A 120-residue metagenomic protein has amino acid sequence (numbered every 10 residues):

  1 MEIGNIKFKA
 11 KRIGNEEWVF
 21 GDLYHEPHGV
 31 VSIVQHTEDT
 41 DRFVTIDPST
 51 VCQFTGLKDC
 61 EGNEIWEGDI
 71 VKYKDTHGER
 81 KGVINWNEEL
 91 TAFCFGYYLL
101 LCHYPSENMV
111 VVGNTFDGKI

Functional and structural regions predicted by a protein language model:
M1-I120: Secondary-structure transition motif
